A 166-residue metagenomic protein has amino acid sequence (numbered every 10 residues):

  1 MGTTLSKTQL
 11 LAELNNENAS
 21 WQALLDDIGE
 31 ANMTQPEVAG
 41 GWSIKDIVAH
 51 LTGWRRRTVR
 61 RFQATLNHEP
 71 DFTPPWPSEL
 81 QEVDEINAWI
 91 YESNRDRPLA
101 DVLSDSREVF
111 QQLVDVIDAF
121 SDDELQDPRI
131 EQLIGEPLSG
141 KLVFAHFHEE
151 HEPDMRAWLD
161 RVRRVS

Functional and structural regions predicted by a protein language model:
M1-A19: Extreme N-terminal tail/first-helix region
G2-S6, I86-D101, I130-S139: Acidic/His metal-coordination segments adjacent to aromatic residues that form catalytic metal sites in metalloenzymes
E13-N16, S20-D46: Long, hydrophobic N-terminal alpha-helical segment
L14, N18-W21, L25, R55-T58 (+4 more regions): Hydrophobic alpha-helical core bundles mediating ligand binding, dimerization, or RNAP-core interactions
T34-E85, V114, A119-S166: Short, contiguous alpha-helical
E82-E124: Acidic/histidine-rich alpha-helical segments that form the ligand environment of transition-metal centers
